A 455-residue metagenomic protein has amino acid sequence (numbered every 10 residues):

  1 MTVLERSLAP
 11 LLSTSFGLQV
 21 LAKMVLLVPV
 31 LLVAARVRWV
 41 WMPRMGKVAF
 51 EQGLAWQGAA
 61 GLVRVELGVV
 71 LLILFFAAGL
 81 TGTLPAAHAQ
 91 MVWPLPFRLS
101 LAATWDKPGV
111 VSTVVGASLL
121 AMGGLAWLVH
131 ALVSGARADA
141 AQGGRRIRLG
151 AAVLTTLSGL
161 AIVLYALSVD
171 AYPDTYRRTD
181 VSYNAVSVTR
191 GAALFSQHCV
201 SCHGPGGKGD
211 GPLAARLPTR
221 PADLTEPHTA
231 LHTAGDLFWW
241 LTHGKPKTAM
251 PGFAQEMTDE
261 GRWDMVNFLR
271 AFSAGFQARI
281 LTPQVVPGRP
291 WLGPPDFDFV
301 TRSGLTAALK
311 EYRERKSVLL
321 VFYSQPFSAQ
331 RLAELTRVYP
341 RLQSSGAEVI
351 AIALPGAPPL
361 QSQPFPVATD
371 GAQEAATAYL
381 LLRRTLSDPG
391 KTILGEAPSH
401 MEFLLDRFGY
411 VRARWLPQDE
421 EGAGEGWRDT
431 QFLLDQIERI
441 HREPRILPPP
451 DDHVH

Functional and structural regions predicted by a protein language model:
M1-S168, Y172-D174: Polytopic transmembrane helical bundles with strong interfacial aromatic enrichment
E66, G191, F195-P205, M250 (+3 more regions): The canonical Cys-X-X-Cys-His
A171-L194: Electrostatic cytochrome c docking/interface patches
R216-A274, Q436-H441: Extracytoplasmic electron-transfer domains, predominantly the class I c-type cytochrome c fold
P221-A222, K247-A249, R262-V266, P295 (+3 more regions): Structural micro-motif
G275, R279-P290, K316, K391-H455: Thiol-/selenol-based redox modules, centered on thioredoxin-like and closely related oxidoreductase domains
A308-T336: Short active-site neighborhood of thiol/selenol oxidoreductases, capturing the structured segment around
P326-T377: Structural microenvironment flanking redox-active thiols in thiol-disulfide oxidoreductases
